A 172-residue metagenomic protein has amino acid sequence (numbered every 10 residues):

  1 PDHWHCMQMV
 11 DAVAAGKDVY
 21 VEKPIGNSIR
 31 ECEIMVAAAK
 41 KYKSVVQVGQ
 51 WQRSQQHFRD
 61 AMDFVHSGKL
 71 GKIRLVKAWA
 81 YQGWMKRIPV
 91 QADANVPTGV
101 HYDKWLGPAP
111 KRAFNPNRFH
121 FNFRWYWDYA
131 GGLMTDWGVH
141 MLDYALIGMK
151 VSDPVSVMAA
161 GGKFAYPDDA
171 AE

Functional and structural regions predicted by a protein language model:
D2, C6-S54, G68: Beta-strand-loop-alpha-helix segment that lines the small-molecule cofactor/substrate pocket of alpha/beta enzymes
C6-D11, E31-C32, F58-R59, K86-Q91 (+1 more regions): Short, solvent-exposed loop/turn and secondary-structure capping segments
V19-V21, N27, V45-V48, R74-A78 (+2 more regions): Structural recognition of the beta-strand scaffold that forms the well-ordered cores of secreted hydrolase catalytic
I29-C32, A38, F58, F119-N122 (+1 more regions): Active-site-proximal cap/loop segments of hydrolase catalytic domains
A37-S44, D60-L75, D93-V96: Basic phosphate/pyrophosphate-binding loop/patch that engages nucleotide-derived ligands
K77-F119: Core domains of carbohydrate- and sulfate-ester-processing enzymes
D103-E172: Rossmann-like dinucleotide-binding domain that binds NAD(P)(H)
